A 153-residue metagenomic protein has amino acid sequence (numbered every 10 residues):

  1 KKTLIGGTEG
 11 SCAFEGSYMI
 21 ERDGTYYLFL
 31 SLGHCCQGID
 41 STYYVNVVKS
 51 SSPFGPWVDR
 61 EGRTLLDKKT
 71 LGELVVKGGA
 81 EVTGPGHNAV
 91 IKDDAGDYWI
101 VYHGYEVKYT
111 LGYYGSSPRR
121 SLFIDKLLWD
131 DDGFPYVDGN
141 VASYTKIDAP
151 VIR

Functional and structural regions predicted by a protein language model:
K1-R153: Carbohydrate-active catalytic/glycan-binding domains of CAZyme proteins, especially the secreted or lumenal ectodomains
